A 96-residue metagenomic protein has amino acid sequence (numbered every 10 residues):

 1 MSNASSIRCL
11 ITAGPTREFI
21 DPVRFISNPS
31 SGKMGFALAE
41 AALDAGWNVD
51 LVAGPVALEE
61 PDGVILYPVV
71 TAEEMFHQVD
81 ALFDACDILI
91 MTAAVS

Functional and structural regions predicted by a protein language model:
M1-S96: A cross-family phosphate/adenosyl-ligand binding-site feature
